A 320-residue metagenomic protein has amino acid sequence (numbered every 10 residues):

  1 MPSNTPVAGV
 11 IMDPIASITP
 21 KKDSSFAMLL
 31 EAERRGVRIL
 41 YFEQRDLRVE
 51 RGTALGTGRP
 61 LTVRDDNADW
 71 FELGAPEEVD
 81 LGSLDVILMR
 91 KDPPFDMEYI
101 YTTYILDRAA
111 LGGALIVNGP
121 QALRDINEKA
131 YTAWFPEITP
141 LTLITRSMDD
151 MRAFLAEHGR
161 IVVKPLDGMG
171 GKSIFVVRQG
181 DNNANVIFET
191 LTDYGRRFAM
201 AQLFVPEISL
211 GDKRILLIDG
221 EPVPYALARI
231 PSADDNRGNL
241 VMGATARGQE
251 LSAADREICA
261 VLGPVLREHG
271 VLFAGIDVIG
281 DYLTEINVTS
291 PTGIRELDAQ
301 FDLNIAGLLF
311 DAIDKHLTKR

Functional and structural regions predicted by a protein language model:
N4-P6, A16-I144: Conserved N-proximal alpha/beta basic substrate-recognition cap immediately N-terminal to, or forming the N-lobe
P6, I11, I18-K21, A233-D234 (+1 more regions): ATP-dependent carboxylate activation and anion-phosphoryl transfer catalytic cores that bind Mg-ATP to form
V10, L88-M89, Q202: Redox-cofactor binding/interface segments in oxidoreductases and associated redox assembly factors
P14, K91-P94, L166-G168, P291: Short glycine-rich anion-binding loops that position phosphate/pyrophosphate groups of nucleotides and phosphorylated
S25, D149, A156-R160, D167-I258 (+2 more regions): Phosphate-binding site of ATP-dependent enzymes
I39, I116, I161-V162, F273: Hydrophobic beta-strand scaffold residues
P120-R124, R229-P231, I279-Y282: Short glycine-enriched loops at secondary-structure junctions
